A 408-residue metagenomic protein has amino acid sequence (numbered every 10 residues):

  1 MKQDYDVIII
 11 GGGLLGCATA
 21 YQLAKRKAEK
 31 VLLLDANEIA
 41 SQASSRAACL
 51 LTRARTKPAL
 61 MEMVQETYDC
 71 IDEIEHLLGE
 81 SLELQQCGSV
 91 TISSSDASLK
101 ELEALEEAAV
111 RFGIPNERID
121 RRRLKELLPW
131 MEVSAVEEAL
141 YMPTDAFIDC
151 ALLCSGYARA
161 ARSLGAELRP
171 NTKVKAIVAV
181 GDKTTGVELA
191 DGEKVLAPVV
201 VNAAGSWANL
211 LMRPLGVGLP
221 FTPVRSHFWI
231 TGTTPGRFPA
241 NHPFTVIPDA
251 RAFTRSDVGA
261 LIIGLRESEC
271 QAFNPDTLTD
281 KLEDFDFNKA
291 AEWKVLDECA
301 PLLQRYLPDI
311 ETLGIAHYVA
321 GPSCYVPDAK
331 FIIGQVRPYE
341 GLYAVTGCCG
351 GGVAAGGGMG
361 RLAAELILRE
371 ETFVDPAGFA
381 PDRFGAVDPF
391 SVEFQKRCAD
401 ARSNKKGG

Functional and structural regions predicted by a protein language model:
K2-L15, L32: Beta1/beta-strand and adjacent pyrophosphate-binding region of the FAD-binding site in flavoprotein oxidoreductases
A24-S44: Glycine-rich FAD pyrophosphate-binding loop
A48-L127, R251-F253: Dinucleotide-binding Rossmann-like beta1-alpha1 core, especially the glycine-rich loop that anchors the ADP
E62-Q65, I92-K100, Y141-R159, N288-V295 (+1 more regions): Short beta-strand to alpha-helix junction loop
Y141-D191, V195: Helical element adjacent to the flavin cofactor pocket in flavoenzyme catalytic cores
C150, D297-R397: C-terminal catalytic lobe of FAD-dependent flavoproteins
K194-H242, V374: Central helical "cap/lid" subdomain
P235-G341: Active-site lid/adjacent beta-loop-alpha segment flanking the redox-cofactor pocket in flavoenzymes
